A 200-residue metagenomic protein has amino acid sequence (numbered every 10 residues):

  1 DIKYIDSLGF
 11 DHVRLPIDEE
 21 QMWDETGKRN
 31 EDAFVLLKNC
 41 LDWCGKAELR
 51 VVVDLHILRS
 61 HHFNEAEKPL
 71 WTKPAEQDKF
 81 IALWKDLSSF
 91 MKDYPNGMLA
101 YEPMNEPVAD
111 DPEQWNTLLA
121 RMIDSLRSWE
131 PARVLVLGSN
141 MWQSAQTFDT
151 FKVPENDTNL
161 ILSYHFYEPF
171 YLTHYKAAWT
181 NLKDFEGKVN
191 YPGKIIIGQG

Functional and structural regions predicted by a protein language model:
D1-V13, W23, G27-I57, H62-A100 (+1 more regions): An active-site-proximal structural segment forming one wall of the substrate-binding cleft that immediately precedes
I17-E19, L55, F166: Short beta-strand segments enriched in hydrophobic/aromatic residues within well-folded beta-rich domains
E19-W23, E106-V108: A short, flexible beta-alpha/helix-coil linker loop
P74-G200: Active-site region of glycoside hydrolase catalytic domains
